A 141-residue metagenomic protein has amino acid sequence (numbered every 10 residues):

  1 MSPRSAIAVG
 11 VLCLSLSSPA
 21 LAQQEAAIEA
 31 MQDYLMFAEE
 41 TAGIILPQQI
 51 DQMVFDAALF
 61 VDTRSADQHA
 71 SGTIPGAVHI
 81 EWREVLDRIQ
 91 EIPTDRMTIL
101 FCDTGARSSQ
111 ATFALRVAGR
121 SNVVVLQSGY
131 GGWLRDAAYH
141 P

Functional and structural regions predicted by a protein language model:
S2-A6, S18-D56, A66, A70-M97 (+1 more regions): Rhodanese-like catalytic fold shared by cysteine-dependent sulfurtransferases and DSP/PTP-type phosphatases
A8-L12: Hydrophobic helical h-region of N-terminal Sec-dependent signal peptides in bacterial secretory/periplasmic proteins
F60-D62: Structural scaffold elements adjacent to functional motifs in cytosolic proteins
